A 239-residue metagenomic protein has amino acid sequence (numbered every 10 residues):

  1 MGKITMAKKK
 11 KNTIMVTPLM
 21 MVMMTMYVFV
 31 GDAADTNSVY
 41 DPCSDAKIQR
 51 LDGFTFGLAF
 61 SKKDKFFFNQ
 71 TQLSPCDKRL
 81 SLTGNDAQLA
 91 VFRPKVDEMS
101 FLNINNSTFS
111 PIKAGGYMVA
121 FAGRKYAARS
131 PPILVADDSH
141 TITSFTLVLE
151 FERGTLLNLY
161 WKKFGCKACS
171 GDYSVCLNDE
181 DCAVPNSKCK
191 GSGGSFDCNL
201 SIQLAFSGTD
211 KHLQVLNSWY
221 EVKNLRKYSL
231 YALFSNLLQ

Functional and structural regions predicted by a protein language model:
G2-P18, V22-Q239: Typically disulfide-stabilized, N-glycosylated extracellular/lumenal ectodomains of secreted and cell-surface proteins
